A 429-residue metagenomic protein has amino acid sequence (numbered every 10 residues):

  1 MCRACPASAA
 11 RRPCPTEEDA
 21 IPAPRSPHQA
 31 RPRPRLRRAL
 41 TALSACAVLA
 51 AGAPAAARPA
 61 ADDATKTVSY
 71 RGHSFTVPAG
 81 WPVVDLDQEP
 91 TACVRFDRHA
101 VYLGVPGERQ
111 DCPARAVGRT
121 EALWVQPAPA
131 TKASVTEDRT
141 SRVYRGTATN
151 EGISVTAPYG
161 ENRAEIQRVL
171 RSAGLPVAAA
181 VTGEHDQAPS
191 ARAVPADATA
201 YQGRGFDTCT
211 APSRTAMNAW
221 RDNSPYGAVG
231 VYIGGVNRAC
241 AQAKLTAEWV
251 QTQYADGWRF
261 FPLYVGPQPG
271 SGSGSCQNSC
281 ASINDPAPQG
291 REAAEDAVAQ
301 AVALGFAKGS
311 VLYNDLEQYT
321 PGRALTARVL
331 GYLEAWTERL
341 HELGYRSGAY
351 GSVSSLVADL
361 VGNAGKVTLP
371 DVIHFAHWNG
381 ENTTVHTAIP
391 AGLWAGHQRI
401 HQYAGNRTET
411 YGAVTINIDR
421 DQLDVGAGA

Functional and structural regions predicted by a protein language model:
M1-A60: Secretory targeting and sorting signals
D62-A130, T136: Secretory pathway targeting signatures of secreted, lumenal, and periplasmic proteins
W81, I153-H185: Surface-exposed amphipathic alpha-helical segments
R139-T149, A388-I389: Short, surface-exposed beta-strand/loop micro-motifs that present aromatic residues
D186-C209, N223, K366-A429: Functionally critical loop-and-helix segments that line ligand-binding/catalytic clefts of soluble enzyme domains
D197-T215, D222-S224, V231-A324, R328-L330: Substrate-binding cleft of extracellular glycoside hydrolase catalytic domains
T326-Y345: Long, well-ordered alpha-helical scaffolding segments within enzyme catalytic domains, especially pronounced
L340-A358: Aromatic-lined carbohydrate-recognition surfaces of secreted/lumenal glycan-active proteins
